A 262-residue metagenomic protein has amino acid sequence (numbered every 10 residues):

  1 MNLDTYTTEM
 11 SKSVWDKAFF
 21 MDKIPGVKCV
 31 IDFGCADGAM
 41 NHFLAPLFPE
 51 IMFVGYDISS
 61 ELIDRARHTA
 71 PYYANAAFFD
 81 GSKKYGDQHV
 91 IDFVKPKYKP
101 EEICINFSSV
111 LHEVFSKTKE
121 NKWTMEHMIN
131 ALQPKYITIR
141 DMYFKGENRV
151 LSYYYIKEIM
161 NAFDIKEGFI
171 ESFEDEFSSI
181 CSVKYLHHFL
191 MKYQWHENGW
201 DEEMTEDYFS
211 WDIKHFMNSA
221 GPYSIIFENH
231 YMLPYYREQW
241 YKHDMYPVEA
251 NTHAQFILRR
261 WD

Functional and structural regions predicted by a protein language model:
M1-F33, D37-A45, E50, Y56-A74 (+2 more regions): Class I (Rossmann-like) S-adenosyl-L-methionine-dependent methyltransferase catalytic domain, capturing the SAM-binding
V27, K97-E102: Exposed regions on extracellular, virion, or secretory-pathway luminal proteins
D87-K99: Short amphipathic alpha-helix with an adjacent loop that forms part of the alpha/beta core around
N106: A conserved beta-strand element that flanks and buttresses the S-adenosyl-L-methionine
V110: Hydrophobic adenine-recognition pocket in adenosine-nucleotide-binding enzymes
E113-K117, D201-M204: Surface-exposed cleft-lining segments at the edges of enzyme active sites
V114-I129: A short, conserved alpha-helix within the catalytic core of class I
